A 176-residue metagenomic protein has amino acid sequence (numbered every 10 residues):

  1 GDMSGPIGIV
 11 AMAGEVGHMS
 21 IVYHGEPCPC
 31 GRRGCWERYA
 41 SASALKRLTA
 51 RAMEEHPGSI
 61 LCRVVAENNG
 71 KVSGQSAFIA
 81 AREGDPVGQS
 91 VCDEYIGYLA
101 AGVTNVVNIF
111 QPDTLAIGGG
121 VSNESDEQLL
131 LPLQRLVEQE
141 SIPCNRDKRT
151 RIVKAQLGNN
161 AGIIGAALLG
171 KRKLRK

Functional and structural regions predicted by a protein language model:
G1-D2: Gly/Thr-rich phosphate-binding beta-strand-loop-beta motif of the actin/hexokinase/Hsp70
G5, S20-P27, R32-K176: ATP-binding/phosphotransfer module of carbohydrate and carboxylate kinases, centering on a glycine-rich
I7-A11: Short Gly/Pro-enriched turn/cap motifs at secondary-structure boundaries
M12-I21: Short, intrinsically disordered, charge-biased short linear motifs at domain edges
